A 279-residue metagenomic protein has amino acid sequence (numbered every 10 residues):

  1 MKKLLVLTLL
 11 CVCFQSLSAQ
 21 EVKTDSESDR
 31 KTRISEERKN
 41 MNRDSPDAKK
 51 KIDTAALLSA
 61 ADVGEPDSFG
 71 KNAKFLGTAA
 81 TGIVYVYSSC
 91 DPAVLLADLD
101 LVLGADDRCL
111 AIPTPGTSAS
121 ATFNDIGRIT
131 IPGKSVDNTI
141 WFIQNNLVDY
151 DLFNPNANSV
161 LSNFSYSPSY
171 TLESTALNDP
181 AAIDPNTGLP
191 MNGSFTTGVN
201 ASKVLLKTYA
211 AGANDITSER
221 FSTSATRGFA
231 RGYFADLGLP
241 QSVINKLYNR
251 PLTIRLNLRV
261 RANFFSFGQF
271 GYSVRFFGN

Functional and structural regions predicted by a protein language model:
L4-C13: Sec-dependent N-terminal signal peptides
Q15-A19: Sec/Tat signal peptide C-region and signal peptidase I cleavage site
E21-N279: Extracellular jelly-roll beta-sandwich "head" domains, especially the C-terminal globular C1q domain
